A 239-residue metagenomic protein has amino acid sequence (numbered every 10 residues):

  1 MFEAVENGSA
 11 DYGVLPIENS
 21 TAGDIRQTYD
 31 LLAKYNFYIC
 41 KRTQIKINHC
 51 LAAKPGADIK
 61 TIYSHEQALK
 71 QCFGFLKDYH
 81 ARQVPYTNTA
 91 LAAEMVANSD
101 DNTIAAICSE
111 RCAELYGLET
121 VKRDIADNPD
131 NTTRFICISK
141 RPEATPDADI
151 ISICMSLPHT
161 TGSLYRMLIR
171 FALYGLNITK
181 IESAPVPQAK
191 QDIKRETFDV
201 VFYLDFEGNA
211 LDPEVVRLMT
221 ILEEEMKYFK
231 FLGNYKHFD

Functional and structural regions predicted by a protein language model:
M1-D239: Domain-level signature for soluble enzymes in the chorismate/prephenate branch of the shikimate pathway
